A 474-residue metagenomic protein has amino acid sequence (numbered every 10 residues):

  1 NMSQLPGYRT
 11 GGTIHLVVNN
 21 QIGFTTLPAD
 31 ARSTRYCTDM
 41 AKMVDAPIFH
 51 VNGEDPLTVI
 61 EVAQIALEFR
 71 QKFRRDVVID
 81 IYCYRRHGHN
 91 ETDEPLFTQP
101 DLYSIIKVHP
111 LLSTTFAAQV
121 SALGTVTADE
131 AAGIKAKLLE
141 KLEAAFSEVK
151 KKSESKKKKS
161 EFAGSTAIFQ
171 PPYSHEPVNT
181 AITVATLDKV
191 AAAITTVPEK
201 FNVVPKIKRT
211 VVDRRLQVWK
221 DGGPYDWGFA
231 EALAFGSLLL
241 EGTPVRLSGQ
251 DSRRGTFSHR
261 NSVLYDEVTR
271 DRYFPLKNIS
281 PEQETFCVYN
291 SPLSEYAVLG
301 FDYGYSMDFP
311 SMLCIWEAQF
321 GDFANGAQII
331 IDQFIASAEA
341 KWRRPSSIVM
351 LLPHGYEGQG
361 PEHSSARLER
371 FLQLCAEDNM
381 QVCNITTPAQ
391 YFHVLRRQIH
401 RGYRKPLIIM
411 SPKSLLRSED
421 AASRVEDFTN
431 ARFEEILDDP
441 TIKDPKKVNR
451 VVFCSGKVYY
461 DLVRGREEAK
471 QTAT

Functional and structural regions predicted by a protein language model:
L5, M40, F69, S237 (+1 more regions): Hydrophobic/aromatic ligand-binding patch that stacks against planar heteroaromatic rings of cofactors or nucleotides
L5-R9, N20-I22, R70: Ligand-binding clefts of soluble mixed alpha/beta catalytic domains
T10-G11, Y36, M43-V44, K72-R74 (+2 more regions): Short, solvent-exposed loop/turn segments at the edges of secondary structure
T13-I14, L351: Interdomain boundary/hinge elements
I14-H15, A41, P47-N52, C383 (+1 more regions): Short hydrophobic alpha-helical runs that function as membrane-insertion/retention elements
T25-T34, M40-V78, Y82-G88, L96: Conserved phosphate-handling catalytic cores of large alpha/beta enzymes
V77, C83-T474: Flexible, glycine-rich loop/tail regions that form catalytic "lids" or insertion modules at the edges of active sites
